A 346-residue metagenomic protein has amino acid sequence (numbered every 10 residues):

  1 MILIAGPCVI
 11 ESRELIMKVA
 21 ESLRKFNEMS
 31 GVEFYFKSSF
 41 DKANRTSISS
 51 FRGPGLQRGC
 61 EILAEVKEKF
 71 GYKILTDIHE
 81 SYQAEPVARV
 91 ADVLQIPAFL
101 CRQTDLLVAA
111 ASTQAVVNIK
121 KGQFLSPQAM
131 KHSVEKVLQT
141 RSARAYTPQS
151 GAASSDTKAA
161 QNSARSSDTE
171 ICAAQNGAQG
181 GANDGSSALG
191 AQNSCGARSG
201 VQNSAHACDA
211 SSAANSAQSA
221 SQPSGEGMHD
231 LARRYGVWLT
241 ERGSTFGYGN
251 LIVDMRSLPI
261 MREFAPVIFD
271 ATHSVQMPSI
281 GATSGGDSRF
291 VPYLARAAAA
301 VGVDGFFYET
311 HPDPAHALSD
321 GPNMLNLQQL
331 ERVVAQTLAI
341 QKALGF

Functional and structural regions predicted by a protein language model:
M1, S30-F34, E68-I74, V90-D92 (+4 more regions): Short, well-ordered coil/turn segments that N-cap beta-strands
M1-I4, G345-F346: N-terminal amphipathic alpha-helix/helix-capping segment at the start of soluble metabolic enzymes
P7-R13, Y35-L56, T310-D320: Glycine-rich, proline-tolerant flexible connector loops at the mouths of alpha/beta enzymes
S49-Q57, Q95-L100, Y248-M255, S274-A299 (+2 more regions): Active-site-adjacent loop and "lid" segments of alpha/beta metabolic enzymes
R52-I74, A110, Q114, L258-V267 (+1 more regions): Alpha-helix-loop-beta-strand connector modules within alpha/beta enzyme cores
G55, Y72-E80, D92-D105, V116-P127 (+1 more regions): Catalytic beta/alpha-barrel core
Q114, N118-A143, G227-T310: Catalytic alpha/beta core domains of metabolic enzymes, predominantly
